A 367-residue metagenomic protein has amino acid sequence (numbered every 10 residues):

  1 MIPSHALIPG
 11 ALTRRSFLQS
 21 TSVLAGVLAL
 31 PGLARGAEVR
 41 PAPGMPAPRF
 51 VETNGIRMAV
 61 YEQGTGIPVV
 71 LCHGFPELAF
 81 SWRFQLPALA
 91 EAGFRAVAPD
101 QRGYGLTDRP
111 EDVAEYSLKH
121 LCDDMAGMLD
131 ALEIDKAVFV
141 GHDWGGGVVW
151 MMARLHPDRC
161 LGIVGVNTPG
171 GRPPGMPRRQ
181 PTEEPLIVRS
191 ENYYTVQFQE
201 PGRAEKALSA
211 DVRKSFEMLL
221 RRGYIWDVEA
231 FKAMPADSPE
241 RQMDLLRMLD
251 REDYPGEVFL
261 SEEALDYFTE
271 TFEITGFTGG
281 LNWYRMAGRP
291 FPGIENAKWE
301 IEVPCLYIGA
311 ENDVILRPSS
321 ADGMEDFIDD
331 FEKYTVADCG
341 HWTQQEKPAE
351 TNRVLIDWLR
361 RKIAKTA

Functional and structural regions predicted by a protein language model:
M1-L12, A25: N-terminal secretory signal peptides
A11, G32-N54, A59: C-terminal segment of N-terminal export signals and the immediately downstream linker at the start of the mature
T13-T21: N-terminal export leaders
A42-P46, M58, Y104-V140, W144-F331: Flexible "cap/lid" subdomain of the alpha/beta-hydrolase fold that forms the substrate-access gate
I56-D108: Conserved HGGG/HGGXW glycine-rich cap/lid loop of the alpha/beta-hydrolase fold
G74, S117, E346-K347: Active-site helix-initiating loop/hinge in glycosyltransferases
Q101, T168, D338: Active-site loop/turn elements of alpha/beta-hydrolase fold enzymes, especially the short glycine-/histidine-rich
F331-A367: Catalytic active-site module of serine/aspartate enzymes centered on a nucleophile-bearing elbow/loop
